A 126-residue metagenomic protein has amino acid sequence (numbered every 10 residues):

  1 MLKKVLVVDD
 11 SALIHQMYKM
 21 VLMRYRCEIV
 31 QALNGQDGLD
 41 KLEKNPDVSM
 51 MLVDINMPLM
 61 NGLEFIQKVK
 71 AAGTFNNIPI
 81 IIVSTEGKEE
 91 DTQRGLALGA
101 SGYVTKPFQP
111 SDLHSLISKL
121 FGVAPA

Functional and structural regions predicted by a protein language model:
Q16-R24: Charged docking surfaces used in two-component/phosphorelay signaling
Q31-M50: Acidic, metal-coordinating helix/loop segments flanking the phosphotransfer/catalytic sites of two-component signaling
D47-S49, T74-P79: His-Asp phosphorelay/catalytic-motif detector in bacterial-type signaling
M57: Receiver (REC) domain active-site loop signature in two-component systems and cognate sites in sensor histidine kinases
F108-I117: C-terminal output helix
